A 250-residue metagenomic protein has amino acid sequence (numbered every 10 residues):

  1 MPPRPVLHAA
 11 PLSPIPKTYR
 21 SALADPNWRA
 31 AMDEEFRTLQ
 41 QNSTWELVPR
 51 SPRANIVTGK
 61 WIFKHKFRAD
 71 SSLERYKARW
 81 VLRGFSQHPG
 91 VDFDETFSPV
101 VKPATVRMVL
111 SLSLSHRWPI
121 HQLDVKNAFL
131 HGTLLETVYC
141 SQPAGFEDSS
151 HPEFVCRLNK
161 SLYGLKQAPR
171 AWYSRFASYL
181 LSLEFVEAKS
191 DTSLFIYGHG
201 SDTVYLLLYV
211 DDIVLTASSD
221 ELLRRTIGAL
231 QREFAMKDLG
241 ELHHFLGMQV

Functional and structural regions predicted by a protein language model:
M1-L162, A168-S178, S182-K189, L194: Chromodomain-type histone methyl-lysine reader module
H65-K66, L130-Q142, K166-Q167, Y197-F234 (+1 more regions): Catalytic palm subdomain of template-directed nucleic-acid polymerases, centered on the conserved carboxylate motif
R75, L135, R225, G240-H243: Short edge beta-strand segments in beta-sheet-rich domains
A104, L110, L162, V210 (+2 more regions): C-terminal reverse transcriptase regions that engage the nucleic-acid substrate
D148, Y173-V210, V214, L222-R224 (+1 more regions): Active-site palm subdomain of RNA-directed nucleic acid polymerases
